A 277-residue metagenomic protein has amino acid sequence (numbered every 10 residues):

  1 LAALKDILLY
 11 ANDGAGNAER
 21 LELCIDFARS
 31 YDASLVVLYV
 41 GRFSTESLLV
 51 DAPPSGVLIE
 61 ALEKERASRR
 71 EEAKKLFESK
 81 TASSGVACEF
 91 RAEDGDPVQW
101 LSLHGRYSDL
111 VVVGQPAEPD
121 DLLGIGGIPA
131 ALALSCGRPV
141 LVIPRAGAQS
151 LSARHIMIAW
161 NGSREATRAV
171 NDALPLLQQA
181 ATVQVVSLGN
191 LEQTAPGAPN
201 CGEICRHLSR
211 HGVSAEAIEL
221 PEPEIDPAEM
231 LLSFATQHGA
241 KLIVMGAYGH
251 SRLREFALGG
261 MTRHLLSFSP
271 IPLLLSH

Functional and structural regions predicted by a protein language model:
L1-A2, R42, E78-V111, R210-I243 (+3 more regions): Structural beta-alpha unit
L1-V57, S135, S152-L220: Small/aliphatic-rich secondary-structure junction motif
Y39, Q115-P116, S187, G246-Y248 (+1 more regions): Short secondary-structure boundary segments
V57-E72: A short acidic, glycine-rich active-site loop that binds or catalyzes chemistry on phosphate/adenosine moieties
A87-G147: Hydrophobic alpha-helical segments and helix pairs
L101-H104, L132, Q149, L176 (+2 more regions): Structural alpha-helical scaffold elements that stabilize or flank donor/cofactor-binding regions in carbohydrate
V113-A131, A153, M245-S267: Glycine-rich, Arg-bearing micro-motifs that act as flexible, cationic patches
S267-H277: Short, flexible loop segments at boundaries between secondary-structure elements
